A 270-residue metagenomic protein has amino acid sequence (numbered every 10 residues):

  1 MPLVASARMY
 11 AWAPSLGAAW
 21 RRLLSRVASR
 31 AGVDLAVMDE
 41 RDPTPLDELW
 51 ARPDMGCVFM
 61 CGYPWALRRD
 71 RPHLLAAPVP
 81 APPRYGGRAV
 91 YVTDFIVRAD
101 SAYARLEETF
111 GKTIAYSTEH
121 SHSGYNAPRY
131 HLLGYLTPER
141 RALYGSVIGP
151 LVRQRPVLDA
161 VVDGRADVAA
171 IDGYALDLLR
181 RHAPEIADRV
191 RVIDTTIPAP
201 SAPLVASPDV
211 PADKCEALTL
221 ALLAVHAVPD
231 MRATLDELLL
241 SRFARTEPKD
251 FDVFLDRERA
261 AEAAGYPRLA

Functional and structural regions predicted by a protein language model:
P2, R8, A77-D94, H182-L220 (+1 more regions): Periplasmic-binding protein-like
V4-R30, E40, G87-V157, A233-L240 (+1 more regions): Bilobed "Venus flytrap"/periplasmic-binding protein-like clamshell domains and structurally analogous long
M9-R22, A206, K214-A270: An extracytoplasmic/periplasmic, membrane-proximal ligand-sensing/linker region
V37-M38, P45: Acidic, glycine/proline-rich Ca2+-coordinating loop motifs
P45-L49, Q154-A160, A166: Short, hydrophobic alpha-helical packing/hinge segments within bilobed ligand-binding/sensory domains
E48-E108: Acidic, polar ligand-binding/catalytic clefts
F59-R71, L133-G134, V162, D167-A187: A ligand-binding cleft/hinge motif common to bilobed small-molecule-binding domains
V147-I148, P200, A260: Surface-exposed, charge/polar-rich loops and edge strands
